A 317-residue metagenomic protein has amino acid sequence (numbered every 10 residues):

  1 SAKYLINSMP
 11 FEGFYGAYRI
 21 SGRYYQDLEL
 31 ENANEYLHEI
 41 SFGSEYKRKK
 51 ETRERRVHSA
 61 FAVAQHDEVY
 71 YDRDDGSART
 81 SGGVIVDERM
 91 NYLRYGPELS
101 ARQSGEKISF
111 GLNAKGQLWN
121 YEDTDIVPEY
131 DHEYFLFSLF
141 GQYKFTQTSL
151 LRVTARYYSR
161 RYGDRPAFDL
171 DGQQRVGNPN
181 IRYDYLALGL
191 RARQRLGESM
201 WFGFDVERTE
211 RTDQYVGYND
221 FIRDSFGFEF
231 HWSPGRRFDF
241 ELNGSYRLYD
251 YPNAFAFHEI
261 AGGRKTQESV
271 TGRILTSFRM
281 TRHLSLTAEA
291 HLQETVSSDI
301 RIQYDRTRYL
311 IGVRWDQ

Functional and structural regions predicted by a protein language model:
S1-Q317: Gram-negative and organellar
